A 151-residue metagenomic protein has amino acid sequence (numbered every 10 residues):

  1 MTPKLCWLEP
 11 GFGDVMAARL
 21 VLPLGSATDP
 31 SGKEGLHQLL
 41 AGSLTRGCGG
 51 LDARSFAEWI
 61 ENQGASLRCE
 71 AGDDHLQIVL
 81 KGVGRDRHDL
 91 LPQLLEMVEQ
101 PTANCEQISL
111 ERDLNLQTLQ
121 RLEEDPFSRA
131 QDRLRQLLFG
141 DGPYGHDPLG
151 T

Functional and structural regions predicted by a protein language model:
M1-A17: N- or domain-start disorder-to-order transition segments that initiate the globular core
L5, R112-L119: Short amphipathic alpha-helical coiled-coil/interface segments
G13-G42, L51-Q100, Q117-T118, S128-T151: M16 family metallopeptidases and their MPP-like homologs
Q120-E124: Short, low-order "capping/linker" segments at domain edges
